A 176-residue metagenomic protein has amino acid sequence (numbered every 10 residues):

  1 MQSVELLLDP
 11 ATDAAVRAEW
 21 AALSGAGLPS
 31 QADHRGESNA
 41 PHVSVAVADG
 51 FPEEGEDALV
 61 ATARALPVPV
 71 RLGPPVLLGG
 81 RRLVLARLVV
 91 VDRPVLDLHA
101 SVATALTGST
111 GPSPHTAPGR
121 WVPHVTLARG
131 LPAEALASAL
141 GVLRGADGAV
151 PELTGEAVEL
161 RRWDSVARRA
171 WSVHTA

Functional and structural regions predicted by a protein language model:
M1-R71, V91-P151, R169-A176: Basic, often amphipathic N-terminal segments
V4, V70-P75, A86, L160-R162: Generic structural hydrophobic/aromatic packing signal, biased to beta-strands
P75-G80, G155-W171: Glycine-rich beta-strand-turn "strand-cap" elements at beta-sheet edges
R81-L83, G119: Charge-rich, low-complexity N-terminal segments
V84-V91: Short histidine-centered catalytic/ligand-binding loop motif
